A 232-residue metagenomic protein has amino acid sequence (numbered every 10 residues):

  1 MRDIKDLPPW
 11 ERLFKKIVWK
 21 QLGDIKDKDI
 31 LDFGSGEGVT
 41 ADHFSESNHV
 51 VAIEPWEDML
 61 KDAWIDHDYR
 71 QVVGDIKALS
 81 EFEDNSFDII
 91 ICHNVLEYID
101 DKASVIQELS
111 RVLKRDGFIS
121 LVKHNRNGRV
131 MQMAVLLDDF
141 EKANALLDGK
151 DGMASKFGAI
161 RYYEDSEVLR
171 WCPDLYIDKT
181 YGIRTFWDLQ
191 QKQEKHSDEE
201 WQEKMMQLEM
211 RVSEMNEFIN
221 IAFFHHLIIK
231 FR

Functional and structural regions predicted by a protein language model:
M1-K28, V39-H43, M59-D62, Q191: Conserved class I S-adenosyl-L-methionine
E37-A78: Class I SAM-dependent methyltransferase SAM/SAH-binding core
A78-D84: Short conserved loop adjoining the S-adenosyl-L-methionine
I91: A conserved beta-strand element that flanks and buttresses the S-adenosyl-L-methionine
A103-F118: A short glycine-rich, Lys/Arg-flanked "PGG" loop and its adjoining helix->strand segment in the class I
S120-L146: Conserved class I S-adenosyl-L-methionine
F157-D174, T180: Short alpha-helix
K179-R232: A C-terminal cap/extension of S-adenosyl-L-methionine-dependent methyltransferases that defines the acceptor-substrate
